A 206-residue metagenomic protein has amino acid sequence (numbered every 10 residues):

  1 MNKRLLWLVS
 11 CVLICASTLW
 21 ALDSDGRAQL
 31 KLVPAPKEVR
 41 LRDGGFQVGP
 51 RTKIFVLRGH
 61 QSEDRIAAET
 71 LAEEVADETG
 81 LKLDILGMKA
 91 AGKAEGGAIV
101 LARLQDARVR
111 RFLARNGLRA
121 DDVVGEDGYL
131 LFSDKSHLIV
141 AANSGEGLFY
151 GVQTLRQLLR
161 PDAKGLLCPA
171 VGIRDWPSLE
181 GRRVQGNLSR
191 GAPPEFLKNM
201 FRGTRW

Functional and structural regions predicted by a protein language model:
M1-V9: Bacterial N-terminal signal peptides that target proteins for export
R4, S17, I173, F201-G203: Intrinsically disordered regions, especially transient/low-confidence alpha-helical propensity segments and coil-helix
L8-T18: Bacterial N-terminal signal peptides
A16-S17, E146, L158, F201: Hydrophobic alpha-helical segments
L22-L179, L188: Contiguous, structured surface segment used for ligand recognition
S178-W206: Substrate-binding cleft of carbohydrate-active enzyme catalytic domains
